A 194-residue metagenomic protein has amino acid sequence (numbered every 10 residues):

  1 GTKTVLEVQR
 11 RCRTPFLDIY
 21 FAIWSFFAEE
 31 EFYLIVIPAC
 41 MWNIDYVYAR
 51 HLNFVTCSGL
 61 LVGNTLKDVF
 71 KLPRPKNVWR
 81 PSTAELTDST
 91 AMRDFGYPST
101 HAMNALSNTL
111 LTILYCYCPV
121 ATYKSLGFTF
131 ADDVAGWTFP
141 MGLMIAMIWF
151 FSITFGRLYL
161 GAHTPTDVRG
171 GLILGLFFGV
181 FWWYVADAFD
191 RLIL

Functional and structural regions predicted by a protein language model:
G1-F32: N-terminal, Lys/Arg-enriched amphipathic/low-complexity engagement segments that precede the first folded domain
T14, D45-Y46: Short, solvent-exposed helix-helix connector turns and helix-capping sites enriched in acidic/polar residues
Y20, V36-I44, R50, G59-L61 (+2 more regions): Membrane-embedded catalytic cores of phosphoryl/pyrophosphoryl-handling enzymes
F26, R50-H51: A generic structural signal for short
N53-V55: Entry/N-cap segments of selected transmembrane alpha helices and their immediately preceding amphipathic helices
